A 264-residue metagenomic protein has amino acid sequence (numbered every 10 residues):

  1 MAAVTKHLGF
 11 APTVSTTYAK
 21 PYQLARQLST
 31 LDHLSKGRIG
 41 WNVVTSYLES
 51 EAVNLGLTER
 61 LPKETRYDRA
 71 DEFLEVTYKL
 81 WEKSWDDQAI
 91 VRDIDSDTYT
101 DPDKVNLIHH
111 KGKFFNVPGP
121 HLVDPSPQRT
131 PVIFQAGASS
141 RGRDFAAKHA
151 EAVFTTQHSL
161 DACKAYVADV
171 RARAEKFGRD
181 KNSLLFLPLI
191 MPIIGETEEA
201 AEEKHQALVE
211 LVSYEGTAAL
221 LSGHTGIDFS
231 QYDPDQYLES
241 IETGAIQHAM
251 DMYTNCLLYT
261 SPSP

Functional and structural regions predicted by a protein language model:
A2-T5, L34-K36: Acidic (Asp/Glu)-rich catalytic clusters
K20-H149, E175-F177, N182, M191 (+1 more regions): Internal, glycine-rich beta/alpha segment that forms the wall or movable "lid" of small-molecule/cofactor binding
E151-V153: Receiver (REC) domain switch/active-site residues of two-component response regulators
A162-V170: Active-site-adjacent beta->alpha loops and helix N-cap segments on the catalytic face of soluble alpha/beta enzymes
L185-A200: Short, conserved secondary-structure transition motifs
K204-Y214: Acidic, Ser/Thr-rich peripheral helices and adjacent loops at domain boundaries
Y259-P264: Conserved small/polar residues in nucleotide/adenosyl-binding loops
